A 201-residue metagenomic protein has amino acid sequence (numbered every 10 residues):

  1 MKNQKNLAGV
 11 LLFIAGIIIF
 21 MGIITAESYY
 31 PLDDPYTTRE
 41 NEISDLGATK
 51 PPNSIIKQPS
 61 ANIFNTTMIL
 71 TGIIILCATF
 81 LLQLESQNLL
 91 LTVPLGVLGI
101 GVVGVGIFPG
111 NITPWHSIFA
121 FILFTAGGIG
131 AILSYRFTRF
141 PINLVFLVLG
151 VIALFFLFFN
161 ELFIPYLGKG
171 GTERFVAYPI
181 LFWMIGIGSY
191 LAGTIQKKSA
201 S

Functional and structural regions predicted by a protein language model:
K2-K5, C77-L91, Y135-L144, T194-A200: Membrane-interface helix-boundary motifs at transmembrane edges
N3-D33: N-terminal signal-anchor transmembrane alpha helix
A8-I19, F64-T67, T71, L91-L98 (+4 more regions): Hydrophobic alpha-helical transmembrane segments of polytopic
S28-S44: Interfacial/capping segments of alpha-helical transmembrane domains
L46-I73: Interfacial helix-start motif at the membrane-water boundary
L95-Y135: Membrane-proximal helix-loop-helix units in multi-pass membrane proteins
Y135-S201: Terminal transmembrane helical module of multi-pass membrane proteins
